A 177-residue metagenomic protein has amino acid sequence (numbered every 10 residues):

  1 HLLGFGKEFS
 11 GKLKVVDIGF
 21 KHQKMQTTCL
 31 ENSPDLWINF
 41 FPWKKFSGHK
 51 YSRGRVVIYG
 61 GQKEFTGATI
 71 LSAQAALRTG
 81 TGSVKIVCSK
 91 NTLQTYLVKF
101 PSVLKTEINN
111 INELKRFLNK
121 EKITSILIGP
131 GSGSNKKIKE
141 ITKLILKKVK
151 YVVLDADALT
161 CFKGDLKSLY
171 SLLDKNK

Functional and structural regions predicted by a protein language model:
L2-K177: Small-residue (G/A/S/T)-rich helix-start motifs and N-terminal tracts that mark the onset
